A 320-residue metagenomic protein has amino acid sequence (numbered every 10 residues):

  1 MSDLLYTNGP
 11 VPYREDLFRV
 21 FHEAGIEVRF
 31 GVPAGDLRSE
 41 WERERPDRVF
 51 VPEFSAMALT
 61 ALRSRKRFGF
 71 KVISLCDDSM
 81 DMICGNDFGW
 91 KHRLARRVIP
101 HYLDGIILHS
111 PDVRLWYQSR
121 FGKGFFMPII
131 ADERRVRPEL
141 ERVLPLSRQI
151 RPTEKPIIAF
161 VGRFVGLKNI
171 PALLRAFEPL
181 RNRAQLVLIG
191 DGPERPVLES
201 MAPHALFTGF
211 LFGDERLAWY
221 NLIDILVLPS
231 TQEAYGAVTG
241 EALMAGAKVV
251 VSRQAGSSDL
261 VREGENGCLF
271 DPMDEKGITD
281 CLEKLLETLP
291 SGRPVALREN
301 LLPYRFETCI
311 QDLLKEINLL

Functional and structural regions predicted by a protein language model:
V72-G89, Y102-G105: A short, histidine- and acid-enriched strand-loop-helix "catalytic/donor-clamping" loop that lines the nucleotide-sugar
R97-P145, F207: Donor nucleotide-sugar binding/catalytic pocket of nucleotide-sugar-dependent glycosyltransferases
S147-K168, L174-F177: Conserved donor-binding/catalytic core segment of Leloir-type glycosyltransferases
P196-L211: Nucleotide-activated donor-binding/catalytic signature segment of Leloir-type glycosyltransferases, i.e., the conserved
F210-L211, A218-I223: Short alpha-helical donor nucleotide-sugar binding micro-motif in glycosyltransferases
T231: Aromatic "clamp/platform" in nucleotide-sugar-dependent glycosyltransferases that forms part of the donor/acceptor
K248-V251: Short hydrophobic beta-strand element within catalytic cores of glycosyltransferases and related nucleotide-activated
E263-G264, C268-E275, E283-L289: Conserved acidic donor-binding segment of nucleotide-sugar-dependent glycosyltransferases
